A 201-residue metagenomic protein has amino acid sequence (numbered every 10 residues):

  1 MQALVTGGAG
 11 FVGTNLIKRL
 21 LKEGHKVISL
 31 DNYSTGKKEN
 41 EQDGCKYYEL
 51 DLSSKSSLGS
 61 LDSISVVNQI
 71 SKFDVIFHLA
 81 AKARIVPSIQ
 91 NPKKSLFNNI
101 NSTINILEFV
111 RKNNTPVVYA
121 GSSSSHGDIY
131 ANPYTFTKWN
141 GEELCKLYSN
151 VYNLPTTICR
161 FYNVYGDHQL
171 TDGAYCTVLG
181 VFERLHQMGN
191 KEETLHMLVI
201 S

Functional and structural regions predicted by a protein language model:
M1-V164: N-terminal Rossmann-like NAD(P)+-binding domain of SDR-like oxidoreductases, especially those catalyzing
P133-T135, W139, E143-S201: NAD(P)-dependent short-chain dehydrogenase/reductase
